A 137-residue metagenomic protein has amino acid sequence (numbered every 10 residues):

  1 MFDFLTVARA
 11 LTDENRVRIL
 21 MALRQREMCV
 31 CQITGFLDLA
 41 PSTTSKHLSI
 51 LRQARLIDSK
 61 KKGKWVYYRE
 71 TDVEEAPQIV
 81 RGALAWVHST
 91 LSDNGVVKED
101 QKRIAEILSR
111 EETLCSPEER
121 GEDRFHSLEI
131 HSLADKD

Functional and structural regions predicted by a protein language model:
F2-T43, S49, V66-E75: N-terminal helix-turn-helix DNA-binding core of bacterial DNA-binding proteins
V17, C29, I57, V97 (+1 more regions): A general structural signal for well-ordered secondary-structure junctions
L37, R55-S59, A76: Alpha-helical interaction segments
S45, K60-G63, D135: Generic cytosolic/nucleocytoplasmic N-terminal low-complexity/intrinsically disordered segments
Q53-K62, R69-T71: Beta-hairpin "wing" of winged helix-turn-helix
E74-D137: C-terminal regulatory/oligomerization modules of transcriptional regulators
